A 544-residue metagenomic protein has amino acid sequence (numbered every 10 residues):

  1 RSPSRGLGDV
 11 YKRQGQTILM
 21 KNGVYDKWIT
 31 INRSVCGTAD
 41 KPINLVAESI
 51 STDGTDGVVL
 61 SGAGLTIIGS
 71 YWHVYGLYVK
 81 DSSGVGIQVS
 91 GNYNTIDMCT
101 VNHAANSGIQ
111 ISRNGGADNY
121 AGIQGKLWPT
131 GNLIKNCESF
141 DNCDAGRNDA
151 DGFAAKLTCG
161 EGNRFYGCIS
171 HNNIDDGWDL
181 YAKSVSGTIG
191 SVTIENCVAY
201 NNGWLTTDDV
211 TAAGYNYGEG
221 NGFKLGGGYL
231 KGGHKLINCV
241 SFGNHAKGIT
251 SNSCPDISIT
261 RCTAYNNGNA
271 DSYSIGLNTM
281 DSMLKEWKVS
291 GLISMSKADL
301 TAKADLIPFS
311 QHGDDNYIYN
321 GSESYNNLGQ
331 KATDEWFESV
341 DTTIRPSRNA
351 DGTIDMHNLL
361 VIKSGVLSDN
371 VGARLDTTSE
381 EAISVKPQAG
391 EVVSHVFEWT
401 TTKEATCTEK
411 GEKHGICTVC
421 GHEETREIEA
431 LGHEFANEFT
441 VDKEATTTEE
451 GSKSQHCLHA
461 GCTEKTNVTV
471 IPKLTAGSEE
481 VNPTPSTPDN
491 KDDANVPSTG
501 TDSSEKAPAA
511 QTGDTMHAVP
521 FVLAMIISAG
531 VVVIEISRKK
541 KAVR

Functional and structural regions predicted by a protein language model:
R1-Y11: Single conserved hydrophobic/aromatic residue that forms the stacking wall/gate of nucleotide- or nucleobase-binding
R13, R33-V35, D40, G62 (+25 more regions): Parallel beta-helix/beta-solenoid
L19-N22, K27-W28, C36-G86, C143: Right-handed parallel beta-helix/beta-spiral solenoid domain characteristic of secreted/periplasmic
K21, N32, V46-E48, I68 (+25 more regions): Feature marks extracellular polysaccharide-active and adherence modules
T30-R33, V58-L65, D81-Q88, H103-P129 (+6 more regions): Extracellular beta-strand/beta-solenoid scaffold signature
D281-V393: Acidic, glycine- and Ser/Thr-rich low-complexity intrinsically disordered tracts in extracellular/secreted proteins
K473-D514: C-terminal low-complexity, Ser/Thr- and acidic/Pro-rich disordered "stalk" regions positioned immediately N-terminal
I527-R544: C-terminal membrane-anchoring or membrane-association module
